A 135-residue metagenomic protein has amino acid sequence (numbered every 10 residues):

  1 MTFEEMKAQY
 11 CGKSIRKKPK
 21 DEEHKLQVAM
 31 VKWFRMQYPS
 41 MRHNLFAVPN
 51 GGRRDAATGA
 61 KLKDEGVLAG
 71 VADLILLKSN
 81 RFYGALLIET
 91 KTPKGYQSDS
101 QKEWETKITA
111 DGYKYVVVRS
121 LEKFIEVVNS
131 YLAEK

Functional and structural regions predicted by a protein language model:
M1-K135: Catalytic phosphate/metal-binding cores of nucleic-acid and nucleotide-processing enzymes, i.e., regions that mediate
